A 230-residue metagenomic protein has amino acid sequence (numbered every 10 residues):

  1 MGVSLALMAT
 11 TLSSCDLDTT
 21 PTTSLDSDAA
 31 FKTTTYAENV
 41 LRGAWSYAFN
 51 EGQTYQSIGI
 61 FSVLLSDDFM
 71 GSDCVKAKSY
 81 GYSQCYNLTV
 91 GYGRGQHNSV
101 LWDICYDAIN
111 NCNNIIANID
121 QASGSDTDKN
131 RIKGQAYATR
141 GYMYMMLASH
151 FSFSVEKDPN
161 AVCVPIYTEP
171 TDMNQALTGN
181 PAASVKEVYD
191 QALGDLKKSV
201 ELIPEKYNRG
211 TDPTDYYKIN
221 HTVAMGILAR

Functional and structural regions predicted by a protein language model:
M1-S13: Sec-dependent bacterial lipoprotein signal peptides
S14-V63: Membrane-proximal, proline-rich intrinsically disordered regions
K78-F151, A183, V200-E205: Conserved, well-structured interaction surfaces
Y137, M225-L228: TPR/Sel1-like alpha-solenoid repeat signature
H150-D190: Short coil/linker segments at helix-helix boundaries
